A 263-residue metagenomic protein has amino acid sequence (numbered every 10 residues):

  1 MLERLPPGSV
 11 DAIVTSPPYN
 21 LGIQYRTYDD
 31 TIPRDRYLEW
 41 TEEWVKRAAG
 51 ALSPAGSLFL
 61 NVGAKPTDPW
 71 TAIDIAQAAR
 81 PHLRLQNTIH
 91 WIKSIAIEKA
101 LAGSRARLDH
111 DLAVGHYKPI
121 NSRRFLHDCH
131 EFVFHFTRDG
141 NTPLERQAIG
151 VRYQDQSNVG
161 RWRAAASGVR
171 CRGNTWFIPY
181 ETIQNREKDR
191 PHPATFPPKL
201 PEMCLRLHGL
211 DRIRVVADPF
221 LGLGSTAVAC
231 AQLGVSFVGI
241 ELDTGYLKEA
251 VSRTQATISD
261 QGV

Functional and structural regions predicted by a protein language model:
M1-E249: Core catalytic lobe of class I
V251-V263: Short, conserved SAM-binding/catalytic segment of Class I S-adenosyl-L-methionine-dependent methyltransferases
